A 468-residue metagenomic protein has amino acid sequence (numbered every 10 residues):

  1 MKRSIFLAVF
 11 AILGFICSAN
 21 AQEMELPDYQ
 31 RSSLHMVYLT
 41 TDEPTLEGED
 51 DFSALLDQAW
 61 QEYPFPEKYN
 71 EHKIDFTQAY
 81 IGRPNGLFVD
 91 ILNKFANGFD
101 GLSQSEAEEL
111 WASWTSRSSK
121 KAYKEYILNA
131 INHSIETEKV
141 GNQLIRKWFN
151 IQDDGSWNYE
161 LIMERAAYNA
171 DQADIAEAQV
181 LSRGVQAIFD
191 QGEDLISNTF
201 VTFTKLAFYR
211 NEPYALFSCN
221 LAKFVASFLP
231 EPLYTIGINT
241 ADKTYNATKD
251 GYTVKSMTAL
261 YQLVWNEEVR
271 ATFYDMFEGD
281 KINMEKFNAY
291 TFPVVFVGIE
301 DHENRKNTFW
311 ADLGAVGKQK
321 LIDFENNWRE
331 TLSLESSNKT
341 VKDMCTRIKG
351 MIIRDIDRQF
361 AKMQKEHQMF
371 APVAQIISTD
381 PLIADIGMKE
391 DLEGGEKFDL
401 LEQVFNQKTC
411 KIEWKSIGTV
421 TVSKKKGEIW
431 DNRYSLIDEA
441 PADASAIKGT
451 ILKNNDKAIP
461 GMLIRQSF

Functional and structural regions predicted by a protein language model:
M1-L7: Bacterial N-terminal signal peptides that target proteins for export
L7-F15: Bacterial N-terminal signal peptides
I16-A21: Sec/Tat signal peptide C-region and signal peptidase I cleavage site
Q22-F468: Surface-exposed, polar/charged interaction patches used for macromolecular assembly or partner binding
